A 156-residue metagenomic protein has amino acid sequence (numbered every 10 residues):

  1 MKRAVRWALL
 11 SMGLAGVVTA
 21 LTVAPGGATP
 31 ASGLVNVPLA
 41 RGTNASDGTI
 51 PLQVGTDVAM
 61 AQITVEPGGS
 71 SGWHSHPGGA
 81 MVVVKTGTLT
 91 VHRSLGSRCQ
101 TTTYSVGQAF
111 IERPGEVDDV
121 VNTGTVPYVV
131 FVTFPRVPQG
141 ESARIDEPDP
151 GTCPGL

Functional and structural regions predicted by a protein language model:
K2-A59, T101-T103, I145-L156: A short, N-terminal "cap"/entry segment at the start of jelly-roll beta-barrel domains of the cupin/DSBH fold
Q53-T56, G69-V83: A short beta-loop-beta micro-motif enriched in histidine and acidic residues
V65-E66, S94-G115: Short acidic-glycine-tyrosine-enriched beta hairpin
S70-G72, T90, F110-V120: Histidine-centered metal-chelating micro-motifs
S71-H76, R93, T101-T102, V121-T123: Short histidine-centered beta-strand/loop micro-motifs that create catalytic or ligand/metal-coordination sites
P77-G96, Q108: Glycine- and acidic-residue-biased ligand/ion/polar-headgroup-sensing regions
S105, P114-E141: Ligand-binding loop in jelly-roll beta-barrel domains
